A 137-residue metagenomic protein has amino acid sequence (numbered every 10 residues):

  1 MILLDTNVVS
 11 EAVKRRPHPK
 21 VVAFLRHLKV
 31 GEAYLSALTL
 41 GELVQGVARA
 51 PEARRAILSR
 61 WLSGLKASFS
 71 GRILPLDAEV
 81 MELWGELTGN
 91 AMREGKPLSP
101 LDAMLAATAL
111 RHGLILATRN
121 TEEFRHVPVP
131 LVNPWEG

Functional and structural regions predicted by a protein language model:
M1, A106, L110-G137: Acidic, PIN/NYN-like endoribonuclease modules and their adjacent C-terminal/linker elements
M1-L35, T39, A48-G64: Short, well-structured N-terminal submotif of metal-dependent ribonuclease cores
V9, L40-L43, M81, F124: A generic structural signal for short hydrophobic patches within well-formed alpha-helices
E11-A12, F24, G46, W84-L87 (+2 more regions): Residues that scaffold the ATP/ADP-binding catalytic core of kinase and kinase-like folds
F24-H27, S63-L65, I73, N90 (+2 more regions): Short secondary-structure boundary/capping segments
A37, D77, W135: Residues at the C-termini of beta-strands that transition into short coil/loop
Q45-A50, G71-A117: Active-site neighborhoods of divalent-metal-dependent phosphate/nucleic-acid chemistry enzymes
A50-R54, A91-M92, N133-E136: Short, hinge-like loop/turn segments at secondary-structure boundaries
